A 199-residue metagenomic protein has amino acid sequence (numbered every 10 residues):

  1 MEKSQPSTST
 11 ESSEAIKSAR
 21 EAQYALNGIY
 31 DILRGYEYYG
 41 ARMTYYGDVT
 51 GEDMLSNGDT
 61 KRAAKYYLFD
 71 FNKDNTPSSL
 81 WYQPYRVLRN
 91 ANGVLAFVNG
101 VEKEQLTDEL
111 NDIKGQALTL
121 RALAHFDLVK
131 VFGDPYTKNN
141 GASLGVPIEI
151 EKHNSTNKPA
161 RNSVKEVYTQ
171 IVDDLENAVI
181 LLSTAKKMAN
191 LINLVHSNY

Functional and structural regions predicted by a protein language model:
M1-T44: Membrane-proximal, proline-rich intrinsically disordered regions
S18, N111, L118, Y168 (+1 more regions): Inter-repeat boundary and helix-capping residues of tandem alpha-helical solenoids
L26, L88-A91, Y168, L175: Inward-facing hydrophobic residues that define packing positions of alpha-helical scaffold repeats
R34-Y39, M54-S56, A124-P135: Secretory-pathway/luminal and periplasmic proteins that interact with or process carbohydrate-rich
V49-N72, I148: Short alpha-helical hairpin
K61-F132, N162, N177-M188: Conserved, well-structured interaction surfaces
D108, V131-D173: Short coil/linker segments at helix-helix boundaries
V195-Y199: Hydrophobic/aromatic-rich effector regions of fungal transcription factors
